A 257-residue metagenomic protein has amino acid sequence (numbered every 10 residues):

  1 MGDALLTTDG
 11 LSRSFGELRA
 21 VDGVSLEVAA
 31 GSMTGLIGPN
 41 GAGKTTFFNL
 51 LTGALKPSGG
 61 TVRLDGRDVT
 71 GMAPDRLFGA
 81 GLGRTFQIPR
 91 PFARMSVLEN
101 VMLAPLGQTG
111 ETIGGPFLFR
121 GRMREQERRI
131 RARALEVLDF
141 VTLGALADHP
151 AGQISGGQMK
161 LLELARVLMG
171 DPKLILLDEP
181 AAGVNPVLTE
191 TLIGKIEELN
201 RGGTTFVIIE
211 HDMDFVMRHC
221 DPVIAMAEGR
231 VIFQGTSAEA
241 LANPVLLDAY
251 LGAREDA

Functional and structural regions predicted by a protein language model:
I37-P39: The feature captures the beta-strand-to-loop junction immediately N-terminal to the Walker
T52: Helix-to-loop junction immediately C-terminal to a conserved catalytic motif
G60-R67, G79-A80: Conserved ABC transporter NBD signature motif
I113-L146, G194-E197: Conserved ABC ATPase "signature" region
I175-E179: Catalytic Walker B motif of ABC-type/P-loop ATPase nucleotide-binding domains
